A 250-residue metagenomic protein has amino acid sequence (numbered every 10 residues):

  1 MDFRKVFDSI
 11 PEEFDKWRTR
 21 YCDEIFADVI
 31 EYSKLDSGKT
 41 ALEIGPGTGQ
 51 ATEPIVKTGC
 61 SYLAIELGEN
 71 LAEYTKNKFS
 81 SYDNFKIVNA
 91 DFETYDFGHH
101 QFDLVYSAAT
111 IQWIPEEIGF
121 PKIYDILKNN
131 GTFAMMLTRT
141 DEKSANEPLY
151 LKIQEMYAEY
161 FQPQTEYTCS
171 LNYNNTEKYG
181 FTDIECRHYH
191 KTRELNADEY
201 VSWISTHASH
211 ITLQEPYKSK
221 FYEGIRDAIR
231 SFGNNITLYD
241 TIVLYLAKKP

Functional and structural regions predicted by a protein language model:
M1-D36: Conserved class I S-adenosyl-L-methionine
S33-L35, V56, F79, I114 (+1 more regions): A generic alpha-to-beta junction signature in SAM-dependent methyltransferases
T40-L42, T48-Y95: Class I SAM-dependent methyltransferase SAM/SAH-binding core
T48, T165, N172-P250: Conserved Class I S-adenosyl-L-methionine
Y95-V105: A short acidic, Gly/Pro-enriched loop at the edge of an enzyme's catalytic core that lines a small-molecule cofactor
A109-T110, L137: Short catalytic micro-motifs in class I SAM-dependent methyltransferases
W113-I123: A short, conserved alpha-helix within the catalytic core of class I
Y124, K128-R193: Conserved catalytic/acceptor-binding region of the Class I
